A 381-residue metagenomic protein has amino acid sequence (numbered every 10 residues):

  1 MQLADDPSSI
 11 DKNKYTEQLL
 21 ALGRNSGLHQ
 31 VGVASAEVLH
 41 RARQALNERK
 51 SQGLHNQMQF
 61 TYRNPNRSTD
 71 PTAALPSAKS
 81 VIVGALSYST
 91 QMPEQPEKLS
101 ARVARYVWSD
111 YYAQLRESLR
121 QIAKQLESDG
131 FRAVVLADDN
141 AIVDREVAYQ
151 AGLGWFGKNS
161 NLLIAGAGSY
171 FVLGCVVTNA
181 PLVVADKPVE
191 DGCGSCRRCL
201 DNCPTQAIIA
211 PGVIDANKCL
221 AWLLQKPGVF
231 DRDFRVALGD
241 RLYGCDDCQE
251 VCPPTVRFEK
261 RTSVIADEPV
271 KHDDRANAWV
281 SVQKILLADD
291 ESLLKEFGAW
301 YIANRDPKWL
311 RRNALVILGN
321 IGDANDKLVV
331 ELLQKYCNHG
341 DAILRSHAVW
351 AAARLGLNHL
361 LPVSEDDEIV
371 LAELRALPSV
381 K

Functional and structural regions predicted by a protein language model:
M1-G192, S364-A376: Auxiliary alpha/beta "docking" domains used to position bulky ligands
L28, R198-A221, L238-D267, L332: Iron-sulfur cluster-binding cysteine motifs and their immediate structural context in ferredoxin-like electron-transfer
W222-A237, P253-E296: A beta-strand-loop signature enriched in Asp, Gly, Thr, and Trp that corresponds to the sialidase/neuraminidase Asp-box
Q225, A303-D306, K335-I343, V363-E373 (+1 more regions): Short coil turns that connect the paired helices of HEAT/ARM alpha-solenoid repeats
D274-K308, R312-V329: Alpha-helical adaptor scaffolds
S292-E296, A324-C337, G356-E365: Amphipathic alpha-helical scaffolding segments comprising HEAT/armadillo-like alpha-solenoid repeats
R311-A324, R345-L357, E373-K381: Structural detector for internal amphipathic alpha-helices that build alpha-solenoid repeat scaffolds
